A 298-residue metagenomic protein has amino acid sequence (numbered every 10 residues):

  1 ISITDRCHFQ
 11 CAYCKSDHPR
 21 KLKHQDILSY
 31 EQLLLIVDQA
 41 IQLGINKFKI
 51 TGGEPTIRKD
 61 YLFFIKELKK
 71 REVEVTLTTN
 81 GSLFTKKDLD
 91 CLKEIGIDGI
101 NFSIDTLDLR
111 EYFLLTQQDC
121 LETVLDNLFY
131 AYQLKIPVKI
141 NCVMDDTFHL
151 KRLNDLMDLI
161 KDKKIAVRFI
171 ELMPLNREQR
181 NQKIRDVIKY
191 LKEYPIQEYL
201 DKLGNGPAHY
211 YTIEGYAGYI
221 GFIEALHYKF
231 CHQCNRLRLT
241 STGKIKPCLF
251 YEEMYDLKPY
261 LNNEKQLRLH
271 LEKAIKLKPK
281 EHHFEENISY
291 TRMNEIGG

Functional and structural regions predicted by a protein language model:
I1-Y30: Canonical Radical SAM [4Fe-4S] cluster-binding loop centered on the CxxxCxxC motif and its immediate flanking residues
S2, K49, K139, V143 (+4 more regions): Conserved beta-strand segments that form the floor/walls of ligand-binding pockets within enzyme and binding domains
I3, L22, E54-I57, D145-F148 (+1 more regions): Short, small-residue-enriched loops and turns at beta-alpha junctions that line or gate enzyme active sites
F9, L109-R110, K229, Y255: Glycine-centered loop/turn positions within well-structured domains that cap or flank conserved ligand/cofactor-binding
P19-K23, D108-L115, N176-E178, D256-L257: A short acidic, helix-capping loop that chelates divalent metal ions and anchors anionic groups
I27-I50, E54-I170: Radical SAM/AdoMet-radical enzyme domain recognition
E54, I275-G298: Short flanking/linker segments adjacent to small metal-binding domains or redox-active Cys/His motifs
N176-E286: Accessory C-terminal segments flanking Radical SAM cores
